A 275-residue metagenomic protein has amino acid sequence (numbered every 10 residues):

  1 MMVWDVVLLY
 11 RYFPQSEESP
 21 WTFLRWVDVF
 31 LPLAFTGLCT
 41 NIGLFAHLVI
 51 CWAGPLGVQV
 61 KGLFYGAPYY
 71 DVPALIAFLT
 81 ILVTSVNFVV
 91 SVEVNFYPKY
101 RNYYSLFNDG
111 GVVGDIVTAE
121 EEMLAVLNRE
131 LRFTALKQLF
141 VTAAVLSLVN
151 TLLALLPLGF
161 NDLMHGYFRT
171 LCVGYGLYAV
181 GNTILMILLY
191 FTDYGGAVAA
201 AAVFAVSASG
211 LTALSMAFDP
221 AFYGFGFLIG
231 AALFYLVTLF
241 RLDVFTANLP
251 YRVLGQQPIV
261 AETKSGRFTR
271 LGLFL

Functional and structural regions predicted by a protein language model:
M1, L158-G166, G195, V206-L236: Membrane-interface helix-loop junctions in multi-pass transport and translocation proteins
M1-E93: Transmembrane helical elements of multi-pass membrane transporters/channels
M1-L9, T134-L146, G224-F245: Short alpha-helical transmembrane segments in multi-pass integral membrane proteins
E18, L158-L163, G181-G196, V244-R252: Alpha-helical transmembrane segments
T40-L56, F133-P157, F227-G230: Alpha-helical transmembrane segments and their membrane-interface junctions in multi-pass membrane proteins
D71-L156: Specific pore-lining/lateral-gate transmembrane helices of multi-pass inner-membrane transport and insertion machines
K99-G111, L249-L273: Short, highly charged, low-complexity non-transmembrane loops/tails of multi-pass membrane proteins
V141, V145-I184: Alpha-helical transmembrane segments of multi-pass membrane proteins
